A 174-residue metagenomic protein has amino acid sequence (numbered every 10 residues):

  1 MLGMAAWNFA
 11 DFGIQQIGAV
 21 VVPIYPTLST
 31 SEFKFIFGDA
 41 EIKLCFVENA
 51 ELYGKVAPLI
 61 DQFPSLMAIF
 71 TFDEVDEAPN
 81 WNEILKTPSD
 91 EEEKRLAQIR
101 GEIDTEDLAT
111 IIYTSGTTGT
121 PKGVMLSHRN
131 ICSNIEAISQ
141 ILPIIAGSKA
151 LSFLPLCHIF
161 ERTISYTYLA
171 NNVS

Functional and structural regions predicted by a protein language model:
M1-G3, N49, D107: Helix N-cap/beta->alpha junction signal
L2-V22, P26-T30, G38-L44, S148-K149 (+1 more regions): A short helix-loop-beta submotif of the ANL/AMP-binding
D11, V124, I164: Short glycine/serine-rich donor-binding loops of glycosyltransferases
I14, C45, L108, T114-T117 (+2 more regions): Conserved S/T- and glycine-rich ATP-binding loop of Class I adenylate-forming
Q16-K86: Structural core segment of the AMP-binding/adenylate-forming
T71, S89-Y113, T120, P143-K149: Conserved pre-ATP/AMP-binding loop-to-beta segment of ANL
A109-S133: Conserved AMP-binding A3 loop
C132-S174: Conserved AMP-binding/adenylation subdomain of ANL enzymes
